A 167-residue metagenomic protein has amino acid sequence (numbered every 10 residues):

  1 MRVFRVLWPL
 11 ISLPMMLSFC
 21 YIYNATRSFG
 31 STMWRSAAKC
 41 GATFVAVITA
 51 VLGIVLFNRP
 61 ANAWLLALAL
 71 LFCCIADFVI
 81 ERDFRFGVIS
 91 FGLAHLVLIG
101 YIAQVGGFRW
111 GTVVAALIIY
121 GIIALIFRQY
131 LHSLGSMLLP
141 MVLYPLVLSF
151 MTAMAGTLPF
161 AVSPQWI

Functional and structural regions predicted by a protein language model:
M1-I167: Polytopic alpha-helical membrane-helix bundles and their juxtamembrane interface segments in multi-pass membrane
